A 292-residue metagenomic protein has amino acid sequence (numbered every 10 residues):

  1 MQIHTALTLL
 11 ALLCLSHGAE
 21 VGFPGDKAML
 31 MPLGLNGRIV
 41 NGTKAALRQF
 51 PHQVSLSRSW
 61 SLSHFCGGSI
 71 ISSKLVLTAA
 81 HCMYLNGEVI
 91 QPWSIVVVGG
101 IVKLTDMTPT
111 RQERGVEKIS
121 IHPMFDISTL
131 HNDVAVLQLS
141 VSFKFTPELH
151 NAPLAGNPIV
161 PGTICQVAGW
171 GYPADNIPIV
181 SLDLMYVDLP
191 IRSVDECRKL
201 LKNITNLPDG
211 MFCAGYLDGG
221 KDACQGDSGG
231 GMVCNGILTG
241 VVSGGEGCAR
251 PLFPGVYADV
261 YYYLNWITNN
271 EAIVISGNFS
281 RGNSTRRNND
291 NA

Functional and structural regions predicted by a protein language model:
Q2-G18, V97: Cleavable N-terminal signal peptides of Sec/SRP-targeted secreted and luminal proteins
A19-D26: Cleaved targeting-peptide boundary
P32-L33, L56-S57, V76-A79, M83-I127 (+2 more regions): Conserved H-D interstitial segment of serine endopeptidase catalytic domains
N36-I39, Q53-S61, T163-A292: Extracellular trypsin-like serine protease catalytic domains
K44-Q49, I70, V89-Q91, I127-H131 (+4 more regions): Extracellular/periplasmic catalytic domains that process cell-envelope and extracellular macromolecules
P51-Q53, S57-S73, T129: A conserved glycine-rich beta-strand in the N-terminal activation segment of trypsin-fold
Q53, L75-L77, R111, V134-Q138 (+3 more regions): Conserved hydrophobic/aromatic beta-strand scaffold that supports enzyme active sites
N86-G87, I121-D126, S142-Y186: Active-site substrate-binding loop(s) of clan PA
